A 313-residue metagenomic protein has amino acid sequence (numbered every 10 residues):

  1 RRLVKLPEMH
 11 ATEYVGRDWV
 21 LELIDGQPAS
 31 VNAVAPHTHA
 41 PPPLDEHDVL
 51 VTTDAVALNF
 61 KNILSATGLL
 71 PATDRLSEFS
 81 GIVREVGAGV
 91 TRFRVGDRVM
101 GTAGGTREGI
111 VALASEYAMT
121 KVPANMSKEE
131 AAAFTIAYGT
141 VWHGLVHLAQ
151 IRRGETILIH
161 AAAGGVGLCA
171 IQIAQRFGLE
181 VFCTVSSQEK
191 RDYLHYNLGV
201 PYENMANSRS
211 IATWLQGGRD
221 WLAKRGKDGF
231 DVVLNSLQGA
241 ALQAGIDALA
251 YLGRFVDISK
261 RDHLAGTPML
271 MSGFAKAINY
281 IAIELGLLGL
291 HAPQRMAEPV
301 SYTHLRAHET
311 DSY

Functional and structural regions predicted by a protein language model:
L6-S80, R94, G105-R107, S115: N-terminal glycine-rich beta->alpha transition that marks the start or flank of a dinucleotide-binding site
D54, N62, F79-G105, P123-N125 (+1 more regions): A glycine-/small-residue-rich N-terminal strand-loop-strand element that serves as the cofactor-binding glycine loop
S77, A124-H147, R153, I159-A163: A glycine-rich, Thr/Ser-enriched phosphate-binding loop motif common to dinucleotide/cofactor-binding enzymes
F93-R94, I151, L249: Short, well-ordered loop/turn sites that connect or cap secondary structure elements
G167-L168: N-terminal Rossmann-fold NAD(P) dinucleotide-binding loop
Q175-A240: Adenosine-nucleotide cofactor-binding segment
F177-H195, A240-Y302: Glycine-rich phosphate-binding loop and adjacent beta-alpha segment of Rossmann(oid) nucleotide-cofactor-binding
T303-T310: Conserved small/polar residues in nucleotide/adenosyl-binding loops
